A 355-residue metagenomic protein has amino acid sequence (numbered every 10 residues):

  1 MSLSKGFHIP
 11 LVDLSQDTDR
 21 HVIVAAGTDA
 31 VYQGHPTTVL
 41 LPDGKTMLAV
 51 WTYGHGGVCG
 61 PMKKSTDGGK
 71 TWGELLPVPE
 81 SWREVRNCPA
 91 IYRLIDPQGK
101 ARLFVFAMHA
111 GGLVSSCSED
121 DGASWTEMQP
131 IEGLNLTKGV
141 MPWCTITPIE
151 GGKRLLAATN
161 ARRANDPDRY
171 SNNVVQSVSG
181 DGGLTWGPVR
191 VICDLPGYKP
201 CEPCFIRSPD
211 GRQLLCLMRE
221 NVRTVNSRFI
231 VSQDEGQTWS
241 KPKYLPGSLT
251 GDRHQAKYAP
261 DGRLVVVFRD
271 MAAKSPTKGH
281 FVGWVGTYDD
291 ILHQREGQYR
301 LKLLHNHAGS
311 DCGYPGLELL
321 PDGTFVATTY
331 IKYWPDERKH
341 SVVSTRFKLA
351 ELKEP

Functional and structural regions predicted by a protein language model:
M1-P355: Asp-box/BNR beta-propeller blade signature and adjacent active/binding-site loops in extracellular glycan-interacting
